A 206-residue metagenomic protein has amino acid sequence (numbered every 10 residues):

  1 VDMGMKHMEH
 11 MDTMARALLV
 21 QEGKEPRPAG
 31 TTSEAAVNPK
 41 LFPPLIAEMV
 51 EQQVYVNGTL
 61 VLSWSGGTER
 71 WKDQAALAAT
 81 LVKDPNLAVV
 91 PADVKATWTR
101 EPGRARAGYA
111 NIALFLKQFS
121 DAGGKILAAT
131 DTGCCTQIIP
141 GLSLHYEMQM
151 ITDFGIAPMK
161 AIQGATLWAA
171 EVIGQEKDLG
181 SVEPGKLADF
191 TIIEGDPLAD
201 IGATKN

Functional and structural regions predicted by a protein language model:
V1-K6, R16-L19: Functional cores that coordinate and move charged inorganic groups
M3-M8, E51-V54: Glycine-enriched alpha-helix->loop->beta-strand junction motifs that scaffold or abut catalytic
M8, V56, D131, I151 (+4 more regions): Divalent metal-coordination and catalytic microenvironments
M14-F154: Active-site neighborhoods of metal-dependent hydrolases
I139, A157-I162, E171-K205: Acidic, glycine-enriched loop/beta-strand segments at the rims of small-molecule binding/catalytic pockets
